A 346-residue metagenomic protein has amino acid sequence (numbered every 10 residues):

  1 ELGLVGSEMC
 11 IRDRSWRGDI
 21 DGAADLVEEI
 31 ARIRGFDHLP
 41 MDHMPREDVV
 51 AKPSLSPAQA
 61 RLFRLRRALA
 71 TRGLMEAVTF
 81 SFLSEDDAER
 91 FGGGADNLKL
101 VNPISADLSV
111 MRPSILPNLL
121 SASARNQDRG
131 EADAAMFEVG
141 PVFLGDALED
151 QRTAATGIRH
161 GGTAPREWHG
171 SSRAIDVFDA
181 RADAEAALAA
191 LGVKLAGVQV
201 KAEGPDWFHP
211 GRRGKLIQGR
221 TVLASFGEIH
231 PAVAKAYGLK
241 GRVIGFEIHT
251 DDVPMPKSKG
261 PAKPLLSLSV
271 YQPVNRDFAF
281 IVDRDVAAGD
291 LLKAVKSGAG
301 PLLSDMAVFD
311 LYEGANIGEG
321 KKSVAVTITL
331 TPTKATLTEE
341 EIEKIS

Functional and structural regions predicted by a protein language model:
E1-G6, I11: Single conserved hydrophobic/aromatic residue that forms the stacking wall/gate of nucleotide- or nucleobase-binding
S7, A23, A60, T79 (+3 more regions): A carboxyl-terminal module marker
S7-E8, G35-P45: Core alpha/beta catalytic barrel or barrel-like domain that forms the active/cofactor pocket in diverse metabolic
R12-S15, M44-K52, A164-R166: Active-site-proximal beta-alpha loop/turn segments in soluble metabolic enzymes
D19-I33: Charge-rich, low-aromatic oligomerization/scaffolding segments with amphipathic character
I33-F36, R125, V193, S297: Conserved helix-loop functional segments at active or binding sites
D37, M75, S304: Short acidic/polar active-site loop segments enriched in Thr and Asp
M41-T153, R212, V222, G227 (+2 more regions): Class II aminoacyl-tRNA synthetase-like tRNA-binding/catalytic domains
